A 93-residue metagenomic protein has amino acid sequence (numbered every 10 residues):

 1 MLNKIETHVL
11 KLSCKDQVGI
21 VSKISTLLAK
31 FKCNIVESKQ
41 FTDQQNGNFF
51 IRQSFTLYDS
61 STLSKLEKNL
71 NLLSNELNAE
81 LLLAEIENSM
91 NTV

Functional and structural regions predicted by a protein language model:
M1-V93: A conserved regulatory-domain signal marking ACT and ACT-like small-molecule sensing domains and adjacent regulatory
